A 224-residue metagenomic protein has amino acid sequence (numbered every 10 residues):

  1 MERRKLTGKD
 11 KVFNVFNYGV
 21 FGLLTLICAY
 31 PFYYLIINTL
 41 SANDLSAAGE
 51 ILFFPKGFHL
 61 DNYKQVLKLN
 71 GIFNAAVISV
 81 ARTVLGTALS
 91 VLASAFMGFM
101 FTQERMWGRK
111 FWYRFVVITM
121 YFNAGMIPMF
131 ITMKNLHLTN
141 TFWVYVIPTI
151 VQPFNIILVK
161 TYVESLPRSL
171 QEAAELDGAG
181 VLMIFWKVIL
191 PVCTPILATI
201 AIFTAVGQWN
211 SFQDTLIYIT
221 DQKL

Functional and structural regions predicted by a protein language model:
E2-L224: A hydrophobic, multi-pass inner-membrane permease signature
